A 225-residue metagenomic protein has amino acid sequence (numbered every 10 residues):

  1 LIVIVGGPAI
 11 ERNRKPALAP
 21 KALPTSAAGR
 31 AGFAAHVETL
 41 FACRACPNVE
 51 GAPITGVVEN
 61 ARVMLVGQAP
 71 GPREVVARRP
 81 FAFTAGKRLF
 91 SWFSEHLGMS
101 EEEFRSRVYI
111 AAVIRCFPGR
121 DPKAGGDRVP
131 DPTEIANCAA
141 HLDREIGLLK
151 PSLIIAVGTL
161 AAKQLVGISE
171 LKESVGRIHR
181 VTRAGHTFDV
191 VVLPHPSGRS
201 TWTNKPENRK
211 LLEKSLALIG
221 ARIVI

Functional and structural regions predicted by a protein language model:
I2-I225: A polyanion-binding, active-site-adjacent surface
